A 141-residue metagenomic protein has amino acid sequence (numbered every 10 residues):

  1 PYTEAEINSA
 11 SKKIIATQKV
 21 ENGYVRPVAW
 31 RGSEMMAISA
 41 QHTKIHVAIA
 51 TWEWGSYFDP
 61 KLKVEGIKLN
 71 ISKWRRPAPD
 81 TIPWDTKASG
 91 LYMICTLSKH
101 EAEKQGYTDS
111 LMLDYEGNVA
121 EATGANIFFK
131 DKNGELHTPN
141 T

Functional and structural regions predicted by a protein language model:
P1-K13, M36-T141: Helix-start/capping segments and mature chain N-termini
E4, T17-V28, F58-D59: Short secondary-structure capping/junction motifs at helix and strand boundaries
W30-M35: Short, internal active-site loops enriched in acidic
